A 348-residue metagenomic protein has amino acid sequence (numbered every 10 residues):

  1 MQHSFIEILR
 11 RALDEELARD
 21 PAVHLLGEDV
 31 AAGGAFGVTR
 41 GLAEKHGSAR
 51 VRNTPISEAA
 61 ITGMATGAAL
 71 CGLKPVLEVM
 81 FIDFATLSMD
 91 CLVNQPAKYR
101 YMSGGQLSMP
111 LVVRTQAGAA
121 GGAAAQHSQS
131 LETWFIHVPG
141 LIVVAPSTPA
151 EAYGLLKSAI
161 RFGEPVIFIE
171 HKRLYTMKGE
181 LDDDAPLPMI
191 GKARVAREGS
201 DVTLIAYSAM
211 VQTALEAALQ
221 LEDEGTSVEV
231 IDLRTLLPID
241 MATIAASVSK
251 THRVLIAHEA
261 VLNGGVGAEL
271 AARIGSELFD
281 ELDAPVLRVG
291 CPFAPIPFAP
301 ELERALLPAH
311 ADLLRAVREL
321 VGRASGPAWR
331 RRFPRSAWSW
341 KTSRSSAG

Functional and structural regions predicted by a protein language model:
M1-P165, R304: Thiamine diphosphate
E7-R11, G63, N94, A150 (+7 more regions): Short, contiguous clusters of charged residues that form electrostatic/catalytic patches at enzyme active sites, used
A32-K45, E58, Q106-V112, G122 (+1 more regions): Thiamine diphosphate
R52, E229, R332: Conserved Rossmann-like nucleotide-binding pocket used by diverse enzymes that bind dinucleotide cofactors
T115, A206, R335: Flexible glycine-/small-residue-rich
F168: Non-catalytic, usually N-terminal nucleic-acid engagement modules in DNA/RNA processing proteins
G326-G348: Acidic, low-complexity mobile loops and tails
